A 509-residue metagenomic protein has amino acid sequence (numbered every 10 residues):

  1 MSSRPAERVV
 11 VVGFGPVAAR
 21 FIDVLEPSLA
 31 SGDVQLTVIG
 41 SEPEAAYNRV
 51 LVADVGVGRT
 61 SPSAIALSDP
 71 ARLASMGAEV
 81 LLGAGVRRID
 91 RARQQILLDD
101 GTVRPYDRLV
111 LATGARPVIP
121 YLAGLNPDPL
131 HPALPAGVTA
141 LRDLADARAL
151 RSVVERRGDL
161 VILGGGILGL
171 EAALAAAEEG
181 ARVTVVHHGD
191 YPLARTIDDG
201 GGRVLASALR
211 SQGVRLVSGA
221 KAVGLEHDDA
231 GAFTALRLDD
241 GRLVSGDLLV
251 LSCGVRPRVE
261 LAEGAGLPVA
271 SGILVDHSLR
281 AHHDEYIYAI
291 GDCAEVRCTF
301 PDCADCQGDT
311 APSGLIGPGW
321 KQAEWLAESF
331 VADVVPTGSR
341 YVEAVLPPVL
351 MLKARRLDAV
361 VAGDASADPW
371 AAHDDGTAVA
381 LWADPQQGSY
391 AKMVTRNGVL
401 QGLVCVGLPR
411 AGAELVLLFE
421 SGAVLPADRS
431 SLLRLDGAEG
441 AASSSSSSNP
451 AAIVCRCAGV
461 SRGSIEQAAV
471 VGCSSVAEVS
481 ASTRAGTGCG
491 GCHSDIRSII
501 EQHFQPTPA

Functional and structural regions predicted by a protein language model:
M1-V12, L67-V161, R237-L243, L249-S252 (+3 more regions): FAD-binding core/adjacent interface of flavoenzyme oxidoreductases
S2-E79, A173-T196: Beta1-alpha1 glycine-rich phosphate/pyrophosphate-binding loop at the start of Rossmann-like nucleotide-binding domains
R4-R8, C293-A411, G440-V454, G459-V460 (+1 more regions): Mid-to-C-terminal Rossmann-like scaffold of FAD/NAD(P)H-dependent oxidoreductases
G13-P16, S41, R142-D143, L163-L168: Glycine-rich Rossmann-fold phosphate-binding loop(s) that bind the pyrophosphate of adenine dinucleotide cofactors
V34-Q35, A74-L97, R104, E179-H277 (+1 more regions): A Rossmann-like FAD-binding core segment of flavoenzymes
A133-R157, A232-F233, R237, R242-G319 (+2 more regions): FAD-site-proximal beta/loop scaffold in flavoenzymes
A149-I197, G201: Rossmann-like NAD(P)H-binding beta-loop-alpha module
C306, V399-L400, L408-G472, A485-G486 (+1 more regions): Helix-rich C-terminal "cap"/substrate-channel and partner-interaction subdomain that packs against the flavin-binding
